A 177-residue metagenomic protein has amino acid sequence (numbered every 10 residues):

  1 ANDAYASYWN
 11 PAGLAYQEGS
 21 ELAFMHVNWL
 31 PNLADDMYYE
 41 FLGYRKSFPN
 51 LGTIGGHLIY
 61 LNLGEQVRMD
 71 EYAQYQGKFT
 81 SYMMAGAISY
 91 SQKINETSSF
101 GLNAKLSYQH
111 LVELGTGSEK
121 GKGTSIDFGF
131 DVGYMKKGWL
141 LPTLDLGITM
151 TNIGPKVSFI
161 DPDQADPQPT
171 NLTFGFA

Functional and structural regions predicted by a protein language model:
A1-A177: Subset of outer-membrane beta-barrel
